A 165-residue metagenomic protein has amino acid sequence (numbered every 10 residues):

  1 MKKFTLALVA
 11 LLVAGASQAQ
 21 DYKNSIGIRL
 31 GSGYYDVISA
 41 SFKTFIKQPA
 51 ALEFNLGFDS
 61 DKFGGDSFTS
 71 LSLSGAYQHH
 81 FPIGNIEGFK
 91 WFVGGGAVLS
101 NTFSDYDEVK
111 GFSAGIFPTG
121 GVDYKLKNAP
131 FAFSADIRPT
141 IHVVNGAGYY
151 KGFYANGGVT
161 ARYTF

Functional and structural regions predicted by a protein language model:
M1-F4, Q20: Positively charged n-region of N-terminal signal peptides that target proteins for export
F4-V13: Sec-dependent N-terminal signal peptides
G15-D21: Sec/Tat signal peptide C-region and signal peptidase I cleavage site
Y22-G27, A50-E53: Short, hydrophobic/aromatic-rich segments at coil-to-beta transitions
S25-A40, F58-S70, Y106-E108, V143-Y154: Solvent-exposed loop/turn segments connecting transmembrane beta-strands in outer-membrane beta-barrel proteins
T44-F131: Gram-negative (and chloroplast) outer-membrane scaffold detector with strong preference for beta-barrel transmembrane
D136-R138, T160: C-terminal binding/interaction regions
F153-F165: Outer-membrane beta-barrel "beta-signal"
